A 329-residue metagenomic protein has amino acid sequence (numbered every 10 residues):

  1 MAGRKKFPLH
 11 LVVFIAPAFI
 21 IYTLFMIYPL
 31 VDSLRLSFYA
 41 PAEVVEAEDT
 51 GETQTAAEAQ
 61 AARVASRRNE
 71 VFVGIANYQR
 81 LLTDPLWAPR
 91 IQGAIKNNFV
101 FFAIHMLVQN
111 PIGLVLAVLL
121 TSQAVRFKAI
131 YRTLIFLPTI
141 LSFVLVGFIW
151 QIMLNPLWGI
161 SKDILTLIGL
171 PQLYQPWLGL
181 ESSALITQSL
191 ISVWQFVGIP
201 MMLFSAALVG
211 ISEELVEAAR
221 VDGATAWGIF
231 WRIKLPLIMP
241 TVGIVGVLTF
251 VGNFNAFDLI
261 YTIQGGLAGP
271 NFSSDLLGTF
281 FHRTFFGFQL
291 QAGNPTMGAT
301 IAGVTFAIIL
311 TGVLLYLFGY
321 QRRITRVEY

Functional and structural regions predicted by a protein language model:
R4-Y329: A structural signal for multi-pass alpha-helical bundles of membrane permease subunits that mediate small-molecule
